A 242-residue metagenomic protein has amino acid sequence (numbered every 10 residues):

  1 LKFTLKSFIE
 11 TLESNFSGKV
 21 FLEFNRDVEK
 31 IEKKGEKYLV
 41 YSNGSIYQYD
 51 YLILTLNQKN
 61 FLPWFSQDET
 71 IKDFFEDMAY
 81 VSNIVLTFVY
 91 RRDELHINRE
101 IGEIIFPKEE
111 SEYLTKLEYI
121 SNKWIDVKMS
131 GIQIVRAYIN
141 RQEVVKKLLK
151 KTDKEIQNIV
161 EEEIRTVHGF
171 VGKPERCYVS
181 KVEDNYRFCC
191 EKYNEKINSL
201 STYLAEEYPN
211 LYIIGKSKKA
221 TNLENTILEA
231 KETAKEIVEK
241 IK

Functional and structural regions predicted by a protein language model:
L1-S14, E23, L149-I156: Short beta-strand to alpha-helix junction loop
I9, E13, L62, E161-R165: Non-transmembrane alpha-helical segments in soluble domains of secreted/periplasmic/extracellular proteins
N15, N60, W64, E236 (+1 more regions): Active-site catalytic microenvironments for nucleophilic, acid-base chemistry
F16-E29: A conserved beta-strand/loop element that lines the FAD pocket in flavoprotein oxidoreductases
L22-F24, L54, I213: A structural signal for the hydrophobic beta-strands that form the central parallel beta-sheet of Rossmann-like
D27-V135, N140-L148, T166-V167: Mid-domain catalytic core of redox enzymes that form a hydrophobic substrate pocket/lid adjacent to a catalytic redox
E100, L117-K242: Conserved flavin/dinucleotide-binding core of flavoenzymes
